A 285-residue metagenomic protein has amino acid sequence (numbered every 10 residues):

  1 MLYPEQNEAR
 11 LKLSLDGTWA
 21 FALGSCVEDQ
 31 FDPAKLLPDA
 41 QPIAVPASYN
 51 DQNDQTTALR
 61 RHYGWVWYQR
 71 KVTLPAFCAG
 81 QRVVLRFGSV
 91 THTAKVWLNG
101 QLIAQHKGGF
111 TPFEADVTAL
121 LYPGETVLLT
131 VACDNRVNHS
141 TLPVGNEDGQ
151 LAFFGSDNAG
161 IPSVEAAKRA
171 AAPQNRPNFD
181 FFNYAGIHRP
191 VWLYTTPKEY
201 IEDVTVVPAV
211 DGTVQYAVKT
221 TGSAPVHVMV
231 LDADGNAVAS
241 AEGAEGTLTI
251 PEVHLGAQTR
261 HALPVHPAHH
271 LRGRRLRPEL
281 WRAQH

Functional and structural regions predicted by a protein language model:
M1-H285: Secreted/periplasmic carbohydrate-active enzymes, especially glycoside hydrolases
